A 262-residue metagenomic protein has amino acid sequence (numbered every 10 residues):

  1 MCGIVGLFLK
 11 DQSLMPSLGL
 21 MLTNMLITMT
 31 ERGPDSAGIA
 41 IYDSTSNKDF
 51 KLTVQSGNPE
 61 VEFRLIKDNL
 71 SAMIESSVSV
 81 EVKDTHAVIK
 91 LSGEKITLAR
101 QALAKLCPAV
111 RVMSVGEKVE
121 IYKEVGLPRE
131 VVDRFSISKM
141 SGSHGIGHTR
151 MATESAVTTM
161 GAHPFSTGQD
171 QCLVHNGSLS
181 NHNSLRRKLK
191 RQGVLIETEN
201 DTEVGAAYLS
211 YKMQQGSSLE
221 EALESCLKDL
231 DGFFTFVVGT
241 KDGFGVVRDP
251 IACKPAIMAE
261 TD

Functional and structural regions predicted by a protein language model:
M1-D262: Conserved short alpha-helical segments that host acidic/polar catalytic motifs at enzyme active sites
